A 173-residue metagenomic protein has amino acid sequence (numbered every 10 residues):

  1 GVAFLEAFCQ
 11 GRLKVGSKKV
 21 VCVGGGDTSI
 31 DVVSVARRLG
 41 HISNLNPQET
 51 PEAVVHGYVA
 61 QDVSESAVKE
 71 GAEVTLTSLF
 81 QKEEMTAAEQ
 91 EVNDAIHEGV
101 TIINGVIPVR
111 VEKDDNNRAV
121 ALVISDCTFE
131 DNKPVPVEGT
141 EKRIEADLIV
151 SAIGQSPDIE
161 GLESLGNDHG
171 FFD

Functional and structural regions predicted by a protein language model:
G1-D173: Residues forming the flavin
